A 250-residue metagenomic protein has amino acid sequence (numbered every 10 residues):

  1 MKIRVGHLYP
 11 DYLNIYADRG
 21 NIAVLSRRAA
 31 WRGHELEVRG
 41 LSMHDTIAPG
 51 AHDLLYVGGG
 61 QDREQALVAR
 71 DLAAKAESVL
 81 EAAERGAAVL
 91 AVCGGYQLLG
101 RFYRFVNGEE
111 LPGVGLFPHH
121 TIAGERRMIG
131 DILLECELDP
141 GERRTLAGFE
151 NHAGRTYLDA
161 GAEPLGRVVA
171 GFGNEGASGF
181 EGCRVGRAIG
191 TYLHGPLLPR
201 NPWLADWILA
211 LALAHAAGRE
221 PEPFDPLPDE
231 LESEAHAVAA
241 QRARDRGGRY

Functional and structural regions predicted by a protein language model:
M1-E84, I122, P199-Y250: N-terminal beta1-alpha1 cap of cysteine-dependent amidohydrolase-like domains
K2-I3, P140-L146, R184-I189: Beta-strand-turn-beta hairpins that frame and shape the catalytic cleft of phosphate-ester-processing enzymes
H7, V38-G40, L116, G148-E150 (+1 more regions): Conserved beta-strand scaffold positions in the cores of enzyme catalytic domains, especially in NTP/NDP-utilizing
Y9-D11, A153-R155, G195-L197: Glycine-rich beta-alpha junction loops
L54-G58, L90, Y192: Structural motif
D62-P140: Cysteine-nucleophile active-site neighborhood
N107-E181: Pocket-forming structural segment of enzyme catalytic cores
E175-L213: A glycine-centered loop/beta-turn motif at secondary-structure junctions
